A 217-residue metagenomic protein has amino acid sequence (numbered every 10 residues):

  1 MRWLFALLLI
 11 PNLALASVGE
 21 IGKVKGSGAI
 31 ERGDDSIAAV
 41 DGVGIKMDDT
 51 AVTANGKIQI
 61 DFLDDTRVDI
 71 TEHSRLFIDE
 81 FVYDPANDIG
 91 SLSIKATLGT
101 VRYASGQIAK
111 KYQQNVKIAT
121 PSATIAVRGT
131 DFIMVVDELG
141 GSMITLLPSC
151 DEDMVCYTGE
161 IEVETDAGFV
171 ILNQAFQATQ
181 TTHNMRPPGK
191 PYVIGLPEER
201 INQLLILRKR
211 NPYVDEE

Functional and structural regions predicted by a protein language model:
M1-A16, S36-V40, A54, L63 (+4 more regions): C-terminal interaction modules
V18-A38: Short N-terminal segments immediately surrounding and downstream of signal-peptide cleavage
G26-S27, G56-I58, R75, T130-F132: Generic short beta-strand segments
R32-D48, V52-K57: N-terminal post-signal-peptidase region of extra-cytosolic proteins
I45, T50-A51, V68, L76 (+1 more regions): Generic structural signal for buried aliphatic residues
A51-I60, I70-I118, E152, G159-I161: Short, small-residue-rich packing micro-motifs
